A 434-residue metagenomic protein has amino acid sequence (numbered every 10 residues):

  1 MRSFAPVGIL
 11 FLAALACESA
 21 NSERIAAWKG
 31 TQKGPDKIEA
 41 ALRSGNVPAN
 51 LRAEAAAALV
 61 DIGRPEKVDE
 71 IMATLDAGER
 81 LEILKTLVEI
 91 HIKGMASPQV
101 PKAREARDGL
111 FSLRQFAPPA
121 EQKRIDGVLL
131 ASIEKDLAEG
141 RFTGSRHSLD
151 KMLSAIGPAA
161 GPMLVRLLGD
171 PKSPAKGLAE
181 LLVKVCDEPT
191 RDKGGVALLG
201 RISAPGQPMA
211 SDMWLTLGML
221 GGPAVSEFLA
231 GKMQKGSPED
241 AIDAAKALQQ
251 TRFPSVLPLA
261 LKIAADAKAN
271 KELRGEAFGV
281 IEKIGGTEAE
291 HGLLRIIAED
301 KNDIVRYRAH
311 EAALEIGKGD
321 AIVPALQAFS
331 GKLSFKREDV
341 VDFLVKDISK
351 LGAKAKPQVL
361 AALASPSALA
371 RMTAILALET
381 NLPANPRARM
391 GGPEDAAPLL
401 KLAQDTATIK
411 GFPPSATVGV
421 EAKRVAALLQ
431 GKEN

Functional and structural regions predicted by a protein language model:
M1-L15: Sec-dependent bacterial lipoprotein signal peptides
C17-N21: Bacterial signal peptide processing site
E23-E66: Post-signal peptide N-terminal segment of mature Sec-exported envelope proteins
Q32-R43, P65-A96, F116-A138, G157-G169 (+8 more regions): Amphipathic alpha-helical scaffolding segments comprising HEAT/armadillo-like alpha-solenoid repeats
V47-N50, L81, V100-R104, E139-T143 (+14 more regions): Alpha-helix N-cap/helix-start positions at coil->helix boundaries
E54, T86, I90, E105-G109 (+19 more regions): Alpha-solenoid helical repeat scaffolds
V60, I92, F111, S154 (+9 more regions): Structural signature of alpha-helical solenoid repeat scaffolds
G411-N434: Eukaryotic acidic, Ser/Thr-rich intrinsically disordered low-complexity regions
